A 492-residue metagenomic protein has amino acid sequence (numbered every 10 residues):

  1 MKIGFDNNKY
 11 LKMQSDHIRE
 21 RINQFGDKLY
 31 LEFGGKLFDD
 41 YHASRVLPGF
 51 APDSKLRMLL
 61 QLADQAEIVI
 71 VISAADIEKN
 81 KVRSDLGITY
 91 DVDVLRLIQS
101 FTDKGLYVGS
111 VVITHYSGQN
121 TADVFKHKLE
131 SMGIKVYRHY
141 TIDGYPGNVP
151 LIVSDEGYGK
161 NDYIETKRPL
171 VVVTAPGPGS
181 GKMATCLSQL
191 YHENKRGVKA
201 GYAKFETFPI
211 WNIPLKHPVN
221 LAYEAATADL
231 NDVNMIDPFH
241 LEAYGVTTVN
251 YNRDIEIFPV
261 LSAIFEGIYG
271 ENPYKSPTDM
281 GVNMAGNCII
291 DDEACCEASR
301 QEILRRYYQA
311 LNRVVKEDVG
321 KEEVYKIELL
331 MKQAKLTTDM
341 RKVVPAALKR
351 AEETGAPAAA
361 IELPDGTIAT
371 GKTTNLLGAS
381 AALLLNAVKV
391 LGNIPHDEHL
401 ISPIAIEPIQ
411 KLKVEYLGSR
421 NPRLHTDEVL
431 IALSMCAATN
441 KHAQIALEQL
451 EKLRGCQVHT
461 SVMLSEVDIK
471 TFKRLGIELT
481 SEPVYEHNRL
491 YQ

Functional and structural regions predicted by a protein language model:
M1-V173, Q189-A351, A356, L363-D365 (+2 more regions): Flexible phosphate-sensing "switch/lid" loops adjacent to ATP/NTP-binding sites across phosphate-transfer
G177-P178: The conserved Walker
T185: Hydrophobic positions on the alpha1 helix immediately C-terminal to the Walker A/P-loop
R196-A200, N393-H399: Phosphate-handling active-site elements
K372-T373: Short clusters of small/polar residues that mark proteolytic maturation junctions
L376-G392: A short, polar/charged loop-to-alpha-helix boundary motif
P395-N421: Substrate-recognition/cap regions that form aromatic- and gly/pro-loop-enriched pockets for small-molecule ligands
